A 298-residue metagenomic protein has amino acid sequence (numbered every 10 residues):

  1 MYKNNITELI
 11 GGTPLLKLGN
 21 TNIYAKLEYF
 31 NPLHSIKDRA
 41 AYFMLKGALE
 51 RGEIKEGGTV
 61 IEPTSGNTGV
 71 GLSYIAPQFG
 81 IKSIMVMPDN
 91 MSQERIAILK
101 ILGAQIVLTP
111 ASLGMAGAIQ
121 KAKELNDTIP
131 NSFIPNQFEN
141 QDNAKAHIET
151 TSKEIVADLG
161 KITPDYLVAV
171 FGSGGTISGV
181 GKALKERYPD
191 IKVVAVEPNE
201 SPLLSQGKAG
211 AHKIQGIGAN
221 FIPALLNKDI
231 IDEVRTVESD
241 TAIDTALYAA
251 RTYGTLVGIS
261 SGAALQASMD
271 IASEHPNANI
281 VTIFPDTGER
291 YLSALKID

Functional and structural regions predicted by a protein language model:
M1-D298: PLP-dependent amino-acid enzyme catalytic core
